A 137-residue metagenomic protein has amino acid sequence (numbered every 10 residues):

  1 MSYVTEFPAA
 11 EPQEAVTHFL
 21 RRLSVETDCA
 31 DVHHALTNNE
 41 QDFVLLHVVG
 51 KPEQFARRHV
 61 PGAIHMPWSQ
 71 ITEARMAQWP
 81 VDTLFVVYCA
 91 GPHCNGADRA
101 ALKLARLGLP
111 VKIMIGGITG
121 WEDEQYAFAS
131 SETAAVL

Functional and structural regions predicted by a protein language model:
M1-Q54, S131-L137: Flexible, polar/low-complexity N-terminal or interdomain linker segments that lie immediately upstream of folded
A30, H34, M66-A74: A short, well-structured beta->alpha microelement
V32, A63, L104: Terminal peptide-recognition signature
L36, T72-D82, A134-A135: Short amphipathic alpha-helix with an adjacent loop that forms part of the alpha/beta core around
L45, A63-H65, V111-I113: Conserved beta-strand scaffold positions in the cores of enzyme catalytic domains, especially in NTP/NDP-utilizing
F55-P61, W121: Short loop/helix-cap segments at secondary-structure boundaries that form the rim of catalytic
G62-I64, D82, F128-E132: Short, hinge-like loop/turn segments at secondary-structure boundaries
M76-E122: Catalytic cysteine-centered active loop of the rhodanese-like fold, especially the PTP/DSP P-loop
